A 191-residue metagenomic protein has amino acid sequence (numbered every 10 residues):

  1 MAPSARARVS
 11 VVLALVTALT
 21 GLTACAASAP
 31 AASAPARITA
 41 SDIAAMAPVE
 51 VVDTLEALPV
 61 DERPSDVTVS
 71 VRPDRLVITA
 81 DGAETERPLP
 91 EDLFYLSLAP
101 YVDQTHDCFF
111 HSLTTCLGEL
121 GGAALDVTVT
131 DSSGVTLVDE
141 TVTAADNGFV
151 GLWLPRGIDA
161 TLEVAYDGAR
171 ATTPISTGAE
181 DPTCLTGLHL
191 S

Functional and structural regions predicted by a protein language model:
M1-V12: Bacterial N-terminal signal peptides that target proteins for export
G21-A24: C-terminal motif of bacterial Sec signal peptides marking the signal peptidase cleavage site
A27-T39: Bacterial Sec signal peptide processing site at the extreme N-terminus
R87-L89, F94-Y101, A179-S191: Extracellular beta-sheet/turn segments enriched in Thr/Pro/Gly and aliphatic residues
P90-L137: Mid-length scaffold segments of soluble, non-membrane domains
A144-L152: Glycine-centered loop-to-beta-strand initiation motif
G151-D159: Short Pro-Gly-centered beta-turn/loop motif in secreted/extracellular proteins
I158-D167: A short, solvent-exposed beta-strand micro-motif common in secreted/extracellular proteins
